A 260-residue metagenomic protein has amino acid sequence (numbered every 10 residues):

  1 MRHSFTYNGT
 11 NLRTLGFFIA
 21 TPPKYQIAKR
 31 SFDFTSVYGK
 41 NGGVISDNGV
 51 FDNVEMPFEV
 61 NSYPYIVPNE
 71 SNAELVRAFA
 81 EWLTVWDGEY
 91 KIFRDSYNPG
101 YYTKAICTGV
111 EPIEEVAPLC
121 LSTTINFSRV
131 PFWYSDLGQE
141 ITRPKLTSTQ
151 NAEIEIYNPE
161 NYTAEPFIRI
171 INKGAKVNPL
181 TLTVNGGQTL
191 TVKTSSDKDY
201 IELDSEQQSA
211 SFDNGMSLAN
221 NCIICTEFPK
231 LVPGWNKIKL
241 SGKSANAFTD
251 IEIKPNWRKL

Functional and structural regions predicted by a protein language model:
M1-N53, P99-P112: Solvent-exposed edge beta-strands and adjacent loop segments that serve as assembly or binding interfaces
M1-R2, V85-Y90, G174-V177, E206: A short, compositionally biased
T6, N61-Y63, V67-T108, K237: Short, acidic/charged, Gly/Pro-enriched secondary-structure junctions
Y25, I92-W133: Short beta-strand and beta-hairpin "edge-sheet" elements
I45-E70, L119-F132, N236: Oligomerization/assembly interface segments of phage tail-like spikes and tubes
V50-V54, V85-D87, A117-L121, N158-Y162 (+2 more regions): Solvent-exposed loop and beta-edge segments used for protein-protein assembly and interaction
N72-W82, L119-T123, E140-T142: "Short basic amphipathic alpha-helical interaction patches in structured regions
S135-L260: Intrinsically disordered, low-complexity segments enriched in serine, threonine, and glycine
